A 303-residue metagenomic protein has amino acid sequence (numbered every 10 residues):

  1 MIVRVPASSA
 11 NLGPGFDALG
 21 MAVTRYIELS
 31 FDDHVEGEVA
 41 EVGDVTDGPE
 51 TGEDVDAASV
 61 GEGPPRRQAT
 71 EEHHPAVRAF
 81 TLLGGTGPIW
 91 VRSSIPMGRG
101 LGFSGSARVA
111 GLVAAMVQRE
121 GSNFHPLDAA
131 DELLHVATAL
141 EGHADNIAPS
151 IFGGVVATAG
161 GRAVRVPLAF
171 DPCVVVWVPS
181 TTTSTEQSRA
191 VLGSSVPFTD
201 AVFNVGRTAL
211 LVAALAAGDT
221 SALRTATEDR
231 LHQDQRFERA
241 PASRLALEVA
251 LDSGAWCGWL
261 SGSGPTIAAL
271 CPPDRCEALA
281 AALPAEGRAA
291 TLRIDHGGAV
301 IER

Functional and structural regions predicted by a protein language model:
M1-R99, V117, F124-D128, I294-G297 (+1 more regions): ATP-binding N-lobe of GHMP and related small-molecule kinases
V5, S9-N11, G15-A22, G100-R108 (+1 more regions): FAD-binding core of FAD-dependent oxidoreductases, characterized by glycine-rich FAD pyrophosphate-binding loops
D32, S150-G161, A268-P272, E302: Short beta-strand-to-turn element immediately C-terminal to the catalytic PLP-Schiff-base lysine in fold type I
L101-P126, A130, G153: DPxDG-like acidic metal-binding loop motif
P126-E141, S221-T227, A278-A281: Short, well-structured alpha-helical segments that form the helix of a local strand-helix-strand
D128-P172, R244, G258: Alpha/beta catalytic cores of group-transfer enzymes, especially the acyltransferase/condensing modules of polyketide
V176-E238: Active-site rim beta-loop-alpha module in soluble metabolic enzymes
L215-R303: Glycine-rich, charge-dense phosphate/pyrophosphate-binding loop(s) and the adjacent flexible "lid"/catalytic subdomain
